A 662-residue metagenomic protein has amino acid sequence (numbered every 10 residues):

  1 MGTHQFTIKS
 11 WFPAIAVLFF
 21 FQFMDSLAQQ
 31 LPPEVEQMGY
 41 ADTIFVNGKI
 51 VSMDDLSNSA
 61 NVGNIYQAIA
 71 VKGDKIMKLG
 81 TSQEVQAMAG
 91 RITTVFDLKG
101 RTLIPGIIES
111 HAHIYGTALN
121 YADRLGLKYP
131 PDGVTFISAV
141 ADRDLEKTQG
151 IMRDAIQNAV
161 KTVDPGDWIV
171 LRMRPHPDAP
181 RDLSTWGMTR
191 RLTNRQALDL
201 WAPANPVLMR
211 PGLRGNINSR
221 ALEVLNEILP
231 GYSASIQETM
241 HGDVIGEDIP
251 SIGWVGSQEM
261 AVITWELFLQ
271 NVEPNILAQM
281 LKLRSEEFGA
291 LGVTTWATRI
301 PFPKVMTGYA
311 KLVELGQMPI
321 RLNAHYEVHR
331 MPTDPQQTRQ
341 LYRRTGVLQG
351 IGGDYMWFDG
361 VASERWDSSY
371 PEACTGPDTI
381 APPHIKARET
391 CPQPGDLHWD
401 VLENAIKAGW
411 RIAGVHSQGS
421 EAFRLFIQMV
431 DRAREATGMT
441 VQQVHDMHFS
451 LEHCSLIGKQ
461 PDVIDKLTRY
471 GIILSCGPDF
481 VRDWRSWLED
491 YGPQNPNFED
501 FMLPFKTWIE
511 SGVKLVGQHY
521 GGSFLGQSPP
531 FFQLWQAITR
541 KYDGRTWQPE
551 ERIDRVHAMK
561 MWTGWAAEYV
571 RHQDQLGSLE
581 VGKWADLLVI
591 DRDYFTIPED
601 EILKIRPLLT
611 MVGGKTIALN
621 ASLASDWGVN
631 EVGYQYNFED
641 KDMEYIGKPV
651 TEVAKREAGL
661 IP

Functional and structural regions predicted by a protein language model:
G2-P13: Bacterial N-terminal signal peptides that target proteins for export
H4, E403-G414, E421-F449, H453 (+4 more regions): His/Asp/Glu-enriched, well-ordered alpha-helical/loop segment that forms or immediately abuts the divalent-metal
P13-Q22: Bacterial N-terminal signal peptides
S26-A28: Boundary at the C-terminal end of the N-terminal hydrophobic targeting segment
L31-N47, V51-R343, G350, Y355-A422 (+6 more regions): Divalent metal-binding segments
R210, T298-R299, N323-E327, D359-V361 (+6 more regions): Generic beta-strand/beta-sheet core signal
Q317-A362, H448-K466, Y470, R485-L515: Phosphate/diphosphate-binding loops
A566-A567, Q575, V589-I602, L608-P662: C-terminal functional module detector
